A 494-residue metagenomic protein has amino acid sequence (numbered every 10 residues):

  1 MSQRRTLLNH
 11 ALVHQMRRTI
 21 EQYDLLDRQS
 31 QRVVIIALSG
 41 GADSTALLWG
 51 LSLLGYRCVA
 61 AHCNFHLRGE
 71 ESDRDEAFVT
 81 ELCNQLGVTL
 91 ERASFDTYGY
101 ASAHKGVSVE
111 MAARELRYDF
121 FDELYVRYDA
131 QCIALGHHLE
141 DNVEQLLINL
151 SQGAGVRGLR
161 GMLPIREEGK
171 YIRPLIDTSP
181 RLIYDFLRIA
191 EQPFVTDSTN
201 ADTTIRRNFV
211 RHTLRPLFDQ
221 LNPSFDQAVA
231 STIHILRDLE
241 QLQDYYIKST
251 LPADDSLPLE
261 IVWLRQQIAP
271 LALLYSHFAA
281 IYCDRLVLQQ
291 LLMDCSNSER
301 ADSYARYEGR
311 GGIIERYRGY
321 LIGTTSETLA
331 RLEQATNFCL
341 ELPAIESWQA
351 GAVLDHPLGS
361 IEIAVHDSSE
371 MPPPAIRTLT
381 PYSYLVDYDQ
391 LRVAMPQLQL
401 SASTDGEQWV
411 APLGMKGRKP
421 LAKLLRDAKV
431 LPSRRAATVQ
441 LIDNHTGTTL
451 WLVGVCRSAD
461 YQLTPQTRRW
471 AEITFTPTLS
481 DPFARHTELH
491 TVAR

Functional and structural regions predicted by a protein language model:
S2-G40, C63, F95, L116 (+2 more regions): AMP-forming adenylation/ATP pyrophosphatase catalytic core
S2-P216: Core alpha/beta nucleotide-donor-binding catalytic domains of modification enzymes
V126, V210-F218, T474-A484: Repeat-unit-sized solenoid/scaffold elements
S151, D219, F278-Y282: Hydrophobic/aromatic-lined pockets within catalytic cores
I172, D177-L264, I268-S276, L321: Contiguous mid-protein beta-loop-alpha structural module that forms a pocket-lining wall or clamp of enzyme active
